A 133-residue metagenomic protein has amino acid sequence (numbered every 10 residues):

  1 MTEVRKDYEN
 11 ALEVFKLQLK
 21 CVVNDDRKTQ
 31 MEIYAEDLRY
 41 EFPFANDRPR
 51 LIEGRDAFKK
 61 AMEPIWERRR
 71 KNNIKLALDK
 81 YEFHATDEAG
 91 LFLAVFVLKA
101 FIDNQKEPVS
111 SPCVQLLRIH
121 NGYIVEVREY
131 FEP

Functional and structural regions predicted by a protein language model:
M1-E36: Short, low-complexity N-terminal intrinsically disordered segments enriched in polar/charged residues
T2-R5, N104-S110: A short acidic/glycine-rich loop-to-helix N-cap element
R5, K28-A85: A solvent-exposed, acidic/Ser-Thr-rich amphipathic alpha-helical stretch
V23, L98-N104, I119-N121: Beta-strand elements of well-folded, non-transmembrane domains
L76, D87-L98: A short hydrophobic beta-strand element
L78-H84, L98-K99, P112-R118: Hydrophobic/aromatic beta-strand elements that line small-molecule binding cavities or substrate pockets in beta-rich
F83-L91, R118-V125: A short, structured loop/turn motif at beta-sheet edges
S110-P133: Short beta-strand edge/turn micro-motifs at domain boundaries
